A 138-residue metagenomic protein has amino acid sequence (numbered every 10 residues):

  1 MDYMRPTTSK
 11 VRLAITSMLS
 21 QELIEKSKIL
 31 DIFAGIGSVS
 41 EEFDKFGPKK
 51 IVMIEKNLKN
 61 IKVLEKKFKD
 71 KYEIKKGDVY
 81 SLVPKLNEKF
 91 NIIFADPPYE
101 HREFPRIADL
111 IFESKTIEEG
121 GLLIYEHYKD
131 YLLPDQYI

Functional and structural regions predicted by a protein language model:
M1-I138: Class I S-adenosyl-L-methionine-dependent methyltransferase catalytic core
